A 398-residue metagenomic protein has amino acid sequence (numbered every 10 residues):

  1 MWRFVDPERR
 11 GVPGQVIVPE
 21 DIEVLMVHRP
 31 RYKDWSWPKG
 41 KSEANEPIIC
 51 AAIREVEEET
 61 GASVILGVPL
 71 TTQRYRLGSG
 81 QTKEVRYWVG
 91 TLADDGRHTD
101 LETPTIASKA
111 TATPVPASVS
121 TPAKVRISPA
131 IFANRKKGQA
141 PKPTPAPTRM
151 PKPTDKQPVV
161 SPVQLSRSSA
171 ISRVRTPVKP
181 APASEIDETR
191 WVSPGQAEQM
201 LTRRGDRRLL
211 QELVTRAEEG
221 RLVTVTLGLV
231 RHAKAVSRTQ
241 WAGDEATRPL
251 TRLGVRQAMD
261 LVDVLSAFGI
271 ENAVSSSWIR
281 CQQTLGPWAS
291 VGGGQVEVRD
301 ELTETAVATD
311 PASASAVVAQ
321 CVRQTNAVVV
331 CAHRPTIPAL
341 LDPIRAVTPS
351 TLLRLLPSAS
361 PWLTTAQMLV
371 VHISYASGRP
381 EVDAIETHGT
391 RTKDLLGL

Functional and structural regions predicted by a protein language model:
M1-W37, G228-H232: N-terminal strand-loop-strand
P7-P19, P114-A117, P122-A140, K152 (+1 more regions): Intrinsically disordered, low-complexity Ser/Thr- and acidic-rich flexible linkers and loops, especially at boundaries
W37-L70: The catalytic Nudix box helix
Q73-P114, R126-A130, S161-P177: Active-site-adjacent beta-strand/loop module that shapes the phosphate/pyrophosphate-binding cleft
V192-R221: Short, structured interface segments
V223-T309, S315, P338, I344-T351 (+2 more regions): Active-site-proximal alpha-helix that buttresses catalytic centers in soluble enzyme cores
L227-G228, N326-P335: Generic beta-sheet signal
T309-N326: A short, acidic, amphipathic alpha-helical segment used as a generic capping/interface helix at domain edges
